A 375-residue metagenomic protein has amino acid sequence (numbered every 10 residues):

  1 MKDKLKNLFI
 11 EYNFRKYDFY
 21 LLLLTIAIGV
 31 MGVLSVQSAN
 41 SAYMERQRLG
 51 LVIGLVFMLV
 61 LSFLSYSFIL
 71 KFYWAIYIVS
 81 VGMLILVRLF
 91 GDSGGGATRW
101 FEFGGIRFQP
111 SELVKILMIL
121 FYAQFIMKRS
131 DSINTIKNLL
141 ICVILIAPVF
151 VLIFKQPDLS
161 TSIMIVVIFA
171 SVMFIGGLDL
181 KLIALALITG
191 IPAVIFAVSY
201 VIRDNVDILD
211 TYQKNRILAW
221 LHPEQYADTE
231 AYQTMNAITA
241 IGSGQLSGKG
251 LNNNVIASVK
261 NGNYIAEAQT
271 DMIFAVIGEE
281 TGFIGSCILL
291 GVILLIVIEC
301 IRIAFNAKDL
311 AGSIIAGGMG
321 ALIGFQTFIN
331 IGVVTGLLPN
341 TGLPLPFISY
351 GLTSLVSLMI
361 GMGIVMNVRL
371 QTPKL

Functional and structural regions predicted by a protein language model:
K2-K16, Y20-P157, I331-L345, Y350 (+2 more regions): Membrane-helix boundary/helix-loop-helix interface segments in multi-pass membrane proteins
V33, I119, A123, L294-V297 (+4 more regions): Alpha-helical transmembrane segments of polytopic integral membrane proteins, especially the permease/helical cores
L49-I53, E280-C300: Hydrophobic alpha-helical transmembrane segments
V52-V56, W74-V81, K137-L152, L159-R203: Hydrophobic alpha-helical segments of polytopic membrane proteins
G94, W100, L187-G285, L310-A311: Hydrophobic, glycine- and aromatic-enriched re-entrant/interface helices and adjoining loop segments
E112, K137-C142, A186, I314 (+1 more regions): Alpha-helical transmembrane segments of multi-pass membrane proteins, especially transporters and channels
I126, I163, I168-L182, V255-G285 (+1 more regions): Interfacial segments of multi-pass membrane proteins
R302-G342: Loop-to-helix entry and N-terminal half of a specific, functionally important transmembrane alpha helix in multi-pass
